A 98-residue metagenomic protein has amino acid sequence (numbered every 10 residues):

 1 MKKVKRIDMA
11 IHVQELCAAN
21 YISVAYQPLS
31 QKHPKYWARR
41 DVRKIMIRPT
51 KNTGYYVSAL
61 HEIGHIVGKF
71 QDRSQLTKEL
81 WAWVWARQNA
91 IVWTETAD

Functional and structural regions predicted by a protein language model:
M1-D8, A86: A short, highly charged nucleic-acid-interacting micro-segment common to nuclease and nuclease-linked defense proteins
K3-R6, Q14-G54, I66: Active-site scaffold of zinc-dependent metalloenzymes
P49, F70-R73: A short glycine/serine-rich beta->alpha loop
V57-F70: Active-site recognition of the HExxH zinc-binding catalytic motif
Q75-D98: Post-HExxH zinc-binding segment in Zn-dependent metallohydrolases
